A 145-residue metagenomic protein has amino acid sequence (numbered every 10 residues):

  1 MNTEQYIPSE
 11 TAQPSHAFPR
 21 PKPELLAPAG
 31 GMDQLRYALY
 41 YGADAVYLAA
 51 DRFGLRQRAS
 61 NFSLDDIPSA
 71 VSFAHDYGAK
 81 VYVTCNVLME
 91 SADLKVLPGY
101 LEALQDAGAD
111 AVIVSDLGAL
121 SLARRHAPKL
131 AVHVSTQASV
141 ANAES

Functional and structural regions predicted by a protein language model:
N2-S145: Non-catalytic helical/linker scaffolds that mediate oligomerization, partner binding, and domain coupling around large
